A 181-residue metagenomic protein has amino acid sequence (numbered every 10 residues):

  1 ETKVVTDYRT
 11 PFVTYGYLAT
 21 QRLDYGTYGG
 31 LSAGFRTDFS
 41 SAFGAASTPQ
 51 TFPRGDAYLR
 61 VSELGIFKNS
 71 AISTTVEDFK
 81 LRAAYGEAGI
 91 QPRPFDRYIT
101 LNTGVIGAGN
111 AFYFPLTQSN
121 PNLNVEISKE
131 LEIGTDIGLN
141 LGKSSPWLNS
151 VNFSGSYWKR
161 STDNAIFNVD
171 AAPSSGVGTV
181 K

Functional and structural regions predicted by a protein language model:
E1-K181: Extracellular/periplasmic, surface-exposed regions of secreted and cell-surface proteins
